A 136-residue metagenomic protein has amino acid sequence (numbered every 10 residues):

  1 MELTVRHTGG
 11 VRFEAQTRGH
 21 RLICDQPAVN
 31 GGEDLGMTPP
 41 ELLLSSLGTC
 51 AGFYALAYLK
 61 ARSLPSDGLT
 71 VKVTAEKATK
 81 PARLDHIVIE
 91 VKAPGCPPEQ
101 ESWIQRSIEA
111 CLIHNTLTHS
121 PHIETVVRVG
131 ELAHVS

Functional and structural regions predicted by a protein language model:
M1-S45, F53-S136: Extended beta-strand/beta-hairpin segments
C50: Alpha-helical metal-binding/catalytic segments enriched in His/Glu/Asp
